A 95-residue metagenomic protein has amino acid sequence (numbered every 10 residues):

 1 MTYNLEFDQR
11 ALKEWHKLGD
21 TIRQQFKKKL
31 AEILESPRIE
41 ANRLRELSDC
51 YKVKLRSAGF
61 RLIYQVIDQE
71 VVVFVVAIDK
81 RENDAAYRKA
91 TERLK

Functional and structural regions predicted by a protein language model:
T2-N4, L12-K13, K17, S57-R61 (+1 more regions): Enriched for short, Lys/Arg-rich terminal
Y3, Q9-K29, E35-R38: A contiguous binding-surface segment within folded domains or other stable secondary-structure elements
K27, C50-K52, I78: Generic N-terminal leader/processing signal
A31-L55: A short, surface-exposed loop/turn module that caps and links secondary-structure elements
